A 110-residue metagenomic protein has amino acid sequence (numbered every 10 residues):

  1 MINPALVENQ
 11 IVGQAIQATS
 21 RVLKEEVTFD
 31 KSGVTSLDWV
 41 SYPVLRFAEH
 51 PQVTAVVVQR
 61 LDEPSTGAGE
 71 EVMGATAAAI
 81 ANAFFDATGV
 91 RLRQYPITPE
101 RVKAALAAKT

Functional and structural regions predicted by a protein language model:
M1-T110: C-terminal catalytic domains of large/alpha subunits in multi-subunit enzymes
